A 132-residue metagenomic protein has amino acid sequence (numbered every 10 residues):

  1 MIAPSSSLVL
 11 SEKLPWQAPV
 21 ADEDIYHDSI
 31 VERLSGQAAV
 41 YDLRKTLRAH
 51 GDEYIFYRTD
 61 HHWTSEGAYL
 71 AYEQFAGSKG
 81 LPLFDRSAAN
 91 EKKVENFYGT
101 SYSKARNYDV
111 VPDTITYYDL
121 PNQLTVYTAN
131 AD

Functional and structural regions predicted by a protein language model:
M1-D132: Extracellular glycan-modifying ectodomains
